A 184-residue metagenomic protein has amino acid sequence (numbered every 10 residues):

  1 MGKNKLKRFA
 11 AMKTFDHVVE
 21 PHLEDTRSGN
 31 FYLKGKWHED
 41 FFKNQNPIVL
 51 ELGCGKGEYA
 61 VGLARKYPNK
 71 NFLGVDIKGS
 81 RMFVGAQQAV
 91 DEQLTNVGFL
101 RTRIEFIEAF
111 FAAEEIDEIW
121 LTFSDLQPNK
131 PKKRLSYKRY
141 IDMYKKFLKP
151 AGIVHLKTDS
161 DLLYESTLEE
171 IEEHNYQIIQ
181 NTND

Functional and structural regions predicted by a protein language model:
M1-I48, E58-R65: S-adenosyl-L-methionine
G53-G55: Class I SAM-dependent methyltransferase "Motif I" SAM/SAH-binding loop
K78: Conserved SAM/SAH-binding beta-strand->alpha-helix loop
A86-A113: S-adenosyl-L-methionine
F110-E118, F123: A short acidic, Gly/Pro-enriched loop at the edge of an enzyme's catalytic core that lines a small-molecule cofactor
S136-P150: A short glycine-rich, Lys/Arg-flanked "PGG" loop and its adjoining helix->strand segment in the class I
A151-T158: Conserved beta-strand signature within the Rossmann-like core of class I S-adenosyl-L-methionine
E169, E173-D184: Class I S-adenosyl-L-methionine
